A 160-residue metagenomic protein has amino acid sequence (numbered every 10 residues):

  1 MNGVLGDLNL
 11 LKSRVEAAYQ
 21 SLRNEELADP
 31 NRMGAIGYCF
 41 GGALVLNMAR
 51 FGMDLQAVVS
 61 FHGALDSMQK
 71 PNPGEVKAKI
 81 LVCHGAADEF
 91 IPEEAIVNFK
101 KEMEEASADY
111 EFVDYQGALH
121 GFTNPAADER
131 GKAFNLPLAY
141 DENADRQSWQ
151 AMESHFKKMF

Functional and structural regions predicted by a protein language model:
M1-F160: N-terminal cap/leader regions of alpha/beta-hydrolase-fold enzymes, predominantly small-molecule hydrolases
